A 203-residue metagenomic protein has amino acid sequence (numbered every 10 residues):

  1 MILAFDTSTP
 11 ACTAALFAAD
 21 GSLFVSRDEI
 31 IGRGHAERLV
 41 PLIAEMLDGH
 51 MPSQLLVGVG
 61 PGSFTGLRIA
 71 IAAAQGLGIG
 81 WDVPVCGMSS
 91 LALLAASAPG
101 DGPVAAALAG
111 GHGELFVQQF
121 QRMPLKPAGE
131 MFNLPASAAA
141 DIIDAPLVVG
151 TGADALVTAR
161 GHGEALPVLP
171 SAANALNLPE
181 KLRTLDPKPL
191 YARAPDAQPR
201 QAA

Functional and structural regions predicted by a protein language model:
M1-L23, I30-R38, C86-A203: Oxyanion-binding and handling regions
R27-E29, S53-V57, P61, A145-L147: Short, flexible coil/turn micro-motifs enriched in small/turn-prone residues
E37-V40, I71: Conserved active-site region of classical short-chain dehydrogenase/reductase
L42-Q54, D141-P146: Phosphate/pyrophosphate-binding loops at sites that engage ATP/ADP/AMP, CoA/4′-phosphopantetheine, polyphosphate
L56-V85: DPxDG-like acidic metal-binding loop motif
